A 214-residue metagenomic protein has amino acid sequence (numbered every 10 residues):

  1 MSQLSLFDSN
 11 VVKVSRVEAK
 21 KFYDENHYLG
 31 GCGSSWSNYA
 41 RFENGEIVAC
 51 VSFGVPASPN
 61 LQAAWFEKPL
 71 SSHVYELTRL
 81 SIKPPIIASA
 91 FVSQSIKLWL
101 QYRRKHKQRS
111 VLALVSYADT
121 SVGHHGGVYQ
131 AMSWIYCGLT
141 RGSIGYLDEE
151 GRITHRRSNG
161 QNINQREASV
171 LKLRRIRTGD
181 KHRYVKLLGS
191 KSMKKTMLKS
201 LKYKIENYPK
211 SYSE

Functional and structural regions predicted by a protein language model:
M1-S37: Short amphipathic alpha-helix that is part of the acyltransferase structural core
K13, G54-R174, K186: Acyl-donor binding region in acyl/amide transferases
Y23, S35-S52: Conserved beta-hairpin
W36, G179-Y184: Short hydrophobic/aromatic beta-strand or adjacent loop that forms the aromatic wall/cage of a ligand/substrate-binding
G45, S71, I176-D180: A short, structural micro-pattern
K191-K194: Short, charged/polar, Gly/Pro-enriched secondary-structure boundary elements
M197-E214: Short, cationic low-complexity segments
